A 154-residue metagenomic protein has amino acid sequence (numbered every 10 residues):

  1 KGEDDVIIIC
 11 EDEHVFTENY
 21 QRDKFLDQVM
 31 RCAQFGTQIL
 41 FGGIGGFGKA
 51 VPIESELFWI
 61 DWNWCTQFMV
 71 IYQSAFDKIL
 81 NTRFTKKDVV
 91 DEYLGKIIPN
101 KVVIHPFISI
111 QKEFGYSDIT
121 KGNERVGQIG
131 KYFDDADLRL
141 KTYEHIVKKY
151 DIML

Functional and structural regions predicted by a protein language model:
K1-C10, H14-L154: An acidic/histidine-cluster motif and surrounding catalytic segment that typifies divalent-metal-assisted enzyme active
